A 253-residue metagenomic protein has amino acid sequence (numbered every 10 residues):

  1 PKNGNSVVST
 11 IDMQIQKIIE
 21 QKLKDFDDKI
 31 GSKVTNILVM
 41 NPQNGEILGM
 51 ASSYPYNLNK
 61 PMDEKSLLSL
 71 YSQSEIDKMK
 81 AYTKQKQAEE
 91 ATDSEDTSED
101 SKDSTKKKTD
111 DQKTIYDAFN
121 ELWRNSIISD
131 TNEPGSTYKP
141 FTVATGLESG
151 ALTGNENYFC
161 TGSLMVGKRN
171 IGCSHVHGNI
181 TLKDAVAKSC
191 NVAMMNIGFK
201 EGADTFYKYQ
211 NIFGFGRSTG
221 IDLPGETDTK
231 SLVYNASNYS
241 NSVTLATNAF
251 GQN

Functional and structural regions predicted by a protein language model:
P1-T35, Q43: Conserved, well-ordered alpha-helix/loop/beta-strand core segments that scaffold catalytic motifs
I11, Q43-S136, F141-N253: Beta-lactam-recognizing serine transpeptidase/beta-lactamase-like catalytic domain environment
I19, L38, L48-M50: Mobile, glycine-rich extracellular loop/lid and propeptide segments that shape or gate substrate/ligand access
